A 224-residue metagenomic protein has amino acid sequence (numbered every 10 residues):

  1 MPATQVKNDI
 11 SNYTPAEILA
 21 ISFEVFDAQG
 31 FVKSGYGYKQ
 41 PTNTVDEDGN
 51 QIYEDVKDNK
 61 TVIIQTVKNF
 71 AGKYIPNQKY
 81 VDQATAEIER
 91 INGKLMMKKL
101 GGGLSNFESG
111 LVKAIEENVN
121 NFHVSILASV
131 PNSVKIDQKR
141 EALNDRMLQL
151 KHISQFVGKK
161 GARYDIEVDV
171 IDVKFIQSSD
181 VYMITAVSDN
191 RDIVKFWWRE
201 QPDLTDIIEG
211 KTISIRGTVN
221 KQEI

Functional and structural regions predicted by a protein language model:
M1-K174, N220-K221: Nucleic-acid-binding small beta-barrel platforms of the OB/S1 family and closely associated recruitment extensions
K160-A162, S178, S188: A generic structural signal for short, solvent-exposed coil/turn residues that cap or connect secondary-structure
G161-D165, R199-T218: Short nucleic-acid-contacting surface segments enriched for D/E, G, S/T with interspersed K/R
V168-V170, I184, F196, I213-I215: Hydrophobic beta-strand residues in large extracellular and virion-surface proteins
F175-I176, I207: Generic marker of residues within folded, mature protein domains
Q177-D180, I224: Short acidic/glycine-enriched loop/turn segments that link adjacent beta-strands
V181-E209: Beta-strand/loop nucleic-acid-binding surfaces
T185-D189, S214-I224: OB-fold/S1-family single-stranded nucleic acid-binding modules
